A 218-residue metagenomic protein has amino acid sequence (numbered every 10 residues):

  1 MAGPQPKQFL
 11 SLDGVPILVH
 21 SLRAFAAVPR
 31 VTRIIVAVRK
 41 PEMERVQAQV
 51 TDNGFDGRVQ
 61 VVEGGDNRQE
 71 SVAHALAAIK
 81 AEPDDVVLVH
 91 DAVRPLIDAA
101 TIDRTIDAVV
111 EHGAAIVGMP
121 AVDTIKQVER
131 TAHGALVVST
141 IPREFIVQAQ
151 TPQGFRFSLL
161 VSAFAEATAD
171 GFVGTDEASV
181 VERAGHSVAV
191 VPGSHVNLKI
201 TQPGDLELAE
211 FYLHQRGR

Functional and structural regions predicted by a protein language model:
M1-M43: N-terminal glycine-rich phosphate-binding loop and ensuing alpha1 helix
L18, A75, H90-D91, P120 (+2 more regions): Residue-level signal for inorganic ion chemistry
L22-A26, V50, I79: Hydrophobic C-terminal alpha-helix "anchor/cap" residues
T32-I34, R58, G113-A114, S187: Residues at the starts of beta-strands that form the adenosine-phosphate
E44-Q49: Acidic helix N-cap motif at the loop->helix transition within catalytic regions of sugar-transfer enzymes
T51-D85: Short phosphate-binding loop-to-helix
L96-V191, R218: Conserved core of the sugar-phosphate nucleotidyltransferase
N197-R218: Hydrophobic helical membrane-anchoring modules
